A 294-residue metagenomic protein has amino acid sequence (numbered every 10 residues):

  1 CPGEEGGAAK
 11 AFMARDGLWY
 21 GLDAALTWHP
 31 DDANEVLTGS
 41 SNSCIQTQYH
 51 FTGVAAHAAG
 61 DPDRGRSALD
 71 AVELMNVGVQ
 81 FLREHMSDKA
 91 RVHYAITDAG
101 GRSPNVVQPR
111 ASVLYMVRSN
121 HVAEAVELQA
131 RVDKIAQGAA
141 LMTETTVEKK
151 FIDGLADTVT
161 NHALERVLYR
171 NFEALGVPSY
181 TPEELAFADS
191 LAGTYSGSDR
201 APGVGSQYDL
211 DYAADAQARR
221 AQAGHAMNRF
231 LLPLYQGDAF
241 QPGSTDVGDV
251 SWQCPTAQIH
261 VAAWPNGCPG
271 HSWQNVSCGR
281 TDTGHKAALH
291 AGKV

Functional and structural regions predicted by a protein language model:
C1-Q108, R118: Histidine/acidic-residue-rich, glycine-tolerant segments that coordinate divalent metal ions
L69, E73-V294: Metal-dependent amide/peptide-bond hydrolase catalytic core, centered on the "pita-bread" metallohydrolase fold
